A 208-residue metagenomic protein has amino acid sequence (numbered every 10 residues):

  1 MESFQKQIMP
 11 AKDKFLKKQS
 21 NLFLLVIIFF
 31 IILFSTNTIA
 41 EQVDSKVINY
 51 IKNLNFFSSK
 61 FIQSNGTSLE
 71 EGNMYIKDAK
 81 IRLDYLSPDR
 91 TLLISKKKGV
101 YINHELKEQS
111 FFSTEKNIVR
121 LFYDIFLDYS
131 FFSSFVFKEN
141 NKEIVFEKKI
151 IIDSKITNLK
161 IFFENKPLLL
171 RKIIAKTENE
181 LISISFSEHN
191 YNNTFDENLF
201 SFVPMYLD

Functional and structural regions predicted by a protein language model:
M1-K18: N-terminal secretory signal peptides that target proteins for export/translocation
N21-F29: Sec-dependent signal peptide recognition, specifically the positively charged N-region followed immediately by
S35-T36: N-terminal signal peptide c-region/cleavage motif recognized by signal peptidases
I39-K46: Cleaved targeting-peptide boundary
N49-L69: A short, Trp-centered hydrophobic/proline-enriched beta-strand micro-motif
N73-R120, I182: An acidic-aromatic
K107-E143: Flexible, surface-exposed loop/linker segments and immediately adjacent secondary-structure boundaries
S130-D208: Gly/Pro-enriched, hydrophobic low-complexity segments that function as extracytoplasmic propeptides/linkers
